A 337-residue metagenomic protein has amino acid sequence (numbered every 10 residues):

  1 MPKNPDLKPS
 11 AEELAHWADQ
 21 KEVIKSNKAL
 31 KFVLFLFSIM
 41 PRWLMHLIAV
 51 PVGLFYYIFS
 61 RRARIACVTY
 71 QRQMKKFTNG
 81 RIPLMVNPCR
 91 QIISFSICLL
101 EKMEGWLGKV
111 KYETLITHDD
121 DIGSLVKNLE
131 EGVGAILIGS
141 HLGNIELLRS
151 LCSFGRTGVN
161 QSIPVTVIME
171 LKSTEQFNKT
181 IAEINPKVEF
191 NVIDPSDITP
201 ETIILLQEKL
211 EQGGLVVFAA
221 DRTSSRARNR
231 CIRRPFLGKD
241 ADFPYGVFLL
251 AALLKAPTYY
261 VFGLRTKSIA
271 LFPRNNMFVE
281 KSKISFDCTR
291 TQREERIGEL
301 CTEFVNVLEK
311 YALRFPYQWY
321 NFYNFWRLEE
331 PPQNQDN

Functional and structural regions predicted by a protein language model:
P2-K3, F154, E183, K187-V188 (+1 more regions): Non-catalytic C-terminal accessory region of glycerolipid acyltransferases and related lyso-lipid remodeling enzymes
P2-N144, A182: Membrane-anchoring hydrophobic helices of lipid-metabolizing enzymes
Q20, L54-F55, Y112, I168-M169 (+3 more regions): Short, contiguous strand/loop micro-motifs
V110-T117, N191-D197, F236-G238, R290: Short, flexible loop segments at the rims of nucleotide/cofactor-binding pockets, characterized by
L115-D119, T174, S196-P200, D240-A241 (+1 more regions): A conditional alpha-helix N-cap/helix-loop micro-motif detector
D119, I168-E170, I193-P195, E280-S282 (+1 more regions): Conserved beta-strand termini and adjacent loop/short-helix elements that scaffold enzyme active sites in alpha/beta
E131-D197, R226-I232: Catalytic core of membrane glycerolipid acyltransferases/transacylases, capturing the structured, soluble-facing
